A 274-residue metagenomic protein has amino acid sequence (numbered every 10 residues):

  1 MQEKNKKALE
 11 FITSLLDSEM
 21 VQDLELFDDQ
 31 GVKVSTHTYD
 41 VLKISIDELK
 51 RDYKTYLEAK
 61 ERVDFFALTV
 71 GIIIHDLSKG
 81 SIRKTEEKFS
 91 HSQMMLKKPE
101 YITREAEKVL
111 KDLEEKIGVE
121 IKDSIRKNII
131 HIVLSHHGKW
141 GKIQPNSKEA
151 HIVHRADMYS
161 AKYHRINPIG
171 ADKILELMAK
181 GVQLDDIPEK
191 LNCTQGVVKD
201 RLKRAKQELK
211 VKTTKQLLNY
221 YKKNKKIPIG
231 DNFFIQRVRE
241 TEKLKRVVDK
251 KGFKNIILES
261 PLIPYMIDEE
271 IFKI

Functional and structural regions predicted by a protein language model:
M1-E86: Acidic/His-rich, divalent-metal-binding segments that scaffold phosphate/diphosphate chemistry
D28, L57-I166: Divalent metal-dependent catalytic cores for phosphoryl transfer on phosphate-bearing substrates
R104, H131, E176, D200 (+2 more regions): DNA-binding alpha-helical recognition surfaces that contact promoter or target DNA
G170-I174: Short alpha-helical "packing" element that flanks the helix-turn-helix/winged-helix DNA-binding module
L175-V182, Y221: Short helix-to-turn junction characteristic of helix-turn-helix DNA-binding domains, especially the helix
Q183-T213: Recognition helix of helix-turn-helix DNA-binding domains
Q207-R237: Basic, Lys/Arg-enriched C-terminal extension of HTH/homeodomain DNA-binding domains
F234-T241, V248, I256-I274: Long, low-complexity, charge-rich intrinsically disordered regions
